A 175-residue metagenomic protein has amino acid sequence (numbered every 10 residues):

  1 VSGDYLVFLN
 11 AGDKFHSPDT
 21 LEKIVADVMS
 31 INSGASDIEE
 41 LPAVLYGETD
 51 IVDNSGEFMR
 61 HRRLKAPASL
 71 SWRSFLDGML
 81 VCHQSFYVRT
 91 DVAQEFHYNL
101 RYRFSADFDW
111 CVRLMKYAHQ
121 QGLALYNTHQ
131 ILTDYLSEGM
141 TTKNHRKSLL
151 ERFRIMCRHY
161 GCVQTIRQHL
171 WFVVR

Functional and structural regions predicted by a protein language model:
L6: Short aromatic/hydrophobic "clamp" motif used to bind/position activated sugar donors
N10-K14, E48: The conserved acidic donor/metal-binding loop of glycosyltransferases
H16-S17, R89: GHKL-family ATP-binding catalytic core of two-component histidine kinases
P18-M59: Conserved donor NDP-sugar-binding/catalytic core segment of glycosyltransferases
D19-D27, D109-R113, L150-I155: Alpha-helical elements of Rossmann-like donor-binding domains used by nucleotide-donor carbohydrate transfer enzymes
G47, H61-K147: Conserved nucleotide-sugar donor-binding catalytic segment
L150, C157-R175: Membrane-proximal basic amphipathic "stem/tether" segments
